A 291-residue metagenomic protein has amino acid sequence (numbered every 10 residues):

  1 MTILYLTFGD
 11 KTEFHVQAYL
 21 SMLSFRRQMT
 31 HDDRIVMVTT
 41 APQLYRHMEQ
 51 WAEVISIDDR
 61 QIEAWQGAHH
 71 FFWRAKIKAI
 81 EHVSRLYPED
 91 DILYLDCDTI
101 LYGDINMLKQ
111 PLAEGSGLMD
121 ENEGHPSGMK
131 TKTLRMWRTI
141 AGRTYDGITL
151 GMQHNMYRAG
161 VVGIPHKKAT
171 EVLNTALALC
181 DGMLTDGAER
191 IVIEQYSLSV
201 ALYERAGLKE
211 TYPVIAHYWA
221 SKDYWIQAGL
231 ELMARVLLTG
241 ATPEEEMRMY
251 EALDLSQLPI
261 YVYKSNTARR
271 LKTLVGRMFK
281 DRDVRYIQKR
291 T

Functional and structural regions predicted by a protein language model:
M1-Q66, R85-P88, Y261-K264, A268-T291: N-terminal anchoring/stem segment of glycosyltransferases
V16-Y19, L23, R74-K78, V192-Y196 (+1 more regions): A structural signal for well-ordered alpha-helical segments within the folded catalytic domains of diverse enzymes
R27-H31, H82-L93, H166-E171: Secondary-structure boundary elements
W65-A75: A short, glycine-/small-residue-rich helix N-cap motif at loop->alpha-helix starts within glycosyltransferase
I77-G128: GT-A fold catalytic core of metal-dependent nucleotide-sugar glycosyltransferases, centered on the diacidic
R138-Q153: Short, flexible, basic/aromatic active-site loop/helix in glycosyltransferases
T149-G240: Catalytic core and acceptor-binding pocket of nucleotide-sugar-dependent glycosyltransferases
V214-T291: C-terminal catalytic/acceptor-binding lobe
